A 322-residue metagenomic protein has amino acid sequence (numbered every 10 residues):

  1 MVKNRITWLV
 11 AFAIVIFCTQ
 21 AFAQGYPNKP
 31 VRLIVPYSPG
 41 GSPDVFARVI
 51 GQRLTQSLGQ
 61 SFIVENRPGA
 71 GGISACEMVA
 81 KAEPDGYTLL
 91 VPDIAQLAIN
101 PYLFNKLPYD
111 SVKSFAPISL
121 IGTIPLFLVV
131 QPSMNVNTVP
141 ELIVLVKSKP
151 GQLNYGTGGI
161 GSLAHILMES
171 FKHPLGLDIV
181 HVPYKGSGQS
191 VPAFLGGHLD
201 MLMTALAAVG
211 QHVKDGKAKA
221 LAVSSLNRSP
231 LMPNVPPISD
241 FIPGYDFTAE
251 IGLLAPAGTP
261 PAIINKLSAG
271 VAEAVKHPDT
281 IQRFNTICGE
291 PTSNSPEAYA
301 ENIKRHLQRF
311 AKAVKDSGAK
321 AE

Functional and structural regions predicted by a protein language model:
M1-L9: Bacterial N-terminal signal peptides that target proteins for export
W8-I16: Sec-dependent N-terminal signal peptides
F17-A23: Sec/Tat signal peptide C-region and signal peptidase I cleavage site
A23-K113, Q152, I160, G176-M203 (+3 more regions): N-terminal (or domain-start) structured segment
N28-P30, P174-L177, K214, N234 (+1 more regions): An extracytoplasmic/periplasmic, membrane-proximal ligand-sensing/linker region
V45, V49, R53, S74 (+15 more regions): Extracytoplasmic/secreted proteins, especially bacterial periplasmic and envelope-associated proteins
K81-Y87, Y102-Q189, I238, P243 (+1 more regions): Hinge/capping helix and adjacent helix->loop/strand transition within the periplasmic-binding protein
L97-K106, S170-P174, M201-P233: A ligand-binding cleft/hinge motif common to bilobed small-molecule-binding domains
